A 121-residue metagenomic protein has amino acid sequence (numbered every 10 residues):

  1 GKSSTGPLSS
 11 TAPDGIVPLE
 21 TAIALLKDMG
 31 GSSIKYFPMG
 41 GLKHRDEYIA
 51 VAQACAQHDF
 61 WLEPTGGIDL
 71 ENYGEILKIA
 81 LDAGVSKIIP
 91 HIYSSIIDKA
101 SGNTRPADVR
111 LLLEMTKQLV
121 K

Functional and structural regions predicted by a protein language model:
G1, D46-P64, L70, L112-V120: Alpha-helix-loop-beta-strand connector modules within alpha/beta enzyme cores
G1-L42, H58: Conserved anion-binding
G1-S4, S32-Y36, F60-G66, G84-S94: Hydrophobic faces of well-ordered beta-strands that scaffold small-molecule active sites in alpha/beta enzyme cores
S10-G15, T65-Y73: Active-site glycine- and acidic-residue-rich loops that bind and position anionic ligands or nucleotide-like cofactors
G15-T21, R45-A52, R105-R110: Charged helix-capping and loop-helix junction motifs
T21-A22, I68-G84, A107-D108: Catalytic cores of alpha/beta
F37-G41, A83-V109: Glycine-rich phosphate-binding active-site loops on the catalytic face of alpha/beta enzymes
L42-A52, Y73-A80: Distinct, well-ordered alpha-helical segments
